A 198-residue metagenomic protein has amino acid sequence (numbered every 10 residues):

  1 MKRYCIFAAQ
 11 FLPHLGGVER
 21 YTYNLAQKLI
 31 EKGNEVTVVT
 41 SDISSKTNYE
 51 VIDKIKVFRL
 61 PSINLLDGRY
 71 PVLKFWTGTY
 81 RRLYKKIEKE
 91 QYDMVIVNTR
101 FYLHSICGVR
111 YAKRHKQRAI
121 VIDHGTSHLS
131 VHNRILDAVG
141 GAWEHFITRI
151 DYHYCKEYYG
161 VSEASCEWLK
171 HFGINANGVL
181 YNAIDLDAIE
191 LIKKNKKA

Functional and structural regions predicted by a protein language model:
M1-K56, E88-E90, Q117: N-terminal subdomain of nucleotide-sugar transferases
A9, T99-R100, D123-S127, Y181-I184: Histidine-centered beta-alpha loop that forms part of the nucleotide-sugar donor binding/catalytic region in diverse
D42, A164, A183: Carbohydrate-associated surface elements
I52, N64-V97, L103-R110, R114 (+1 more regions): An amphipathic, basic-hydrophobic alpha-helix
T99-F101, S162-E163: Helix N-cap/beta->alpha junction signal
H115-R118, N175: A short helix->loop->beta-strand "cap" motif at the edges of active sites that frequently abuts
R118, S127-I150, Y154, G160: Nucleotide-sugar donor phosphate/pyrophosphate-binding loop at the beta->alpha transition of glycosyltransferases
E167-K170, A183-A198: Acidic anion/phosphate-binding donor-loop and adjacent secondary structure in glycosyltransferase catalytic cores
